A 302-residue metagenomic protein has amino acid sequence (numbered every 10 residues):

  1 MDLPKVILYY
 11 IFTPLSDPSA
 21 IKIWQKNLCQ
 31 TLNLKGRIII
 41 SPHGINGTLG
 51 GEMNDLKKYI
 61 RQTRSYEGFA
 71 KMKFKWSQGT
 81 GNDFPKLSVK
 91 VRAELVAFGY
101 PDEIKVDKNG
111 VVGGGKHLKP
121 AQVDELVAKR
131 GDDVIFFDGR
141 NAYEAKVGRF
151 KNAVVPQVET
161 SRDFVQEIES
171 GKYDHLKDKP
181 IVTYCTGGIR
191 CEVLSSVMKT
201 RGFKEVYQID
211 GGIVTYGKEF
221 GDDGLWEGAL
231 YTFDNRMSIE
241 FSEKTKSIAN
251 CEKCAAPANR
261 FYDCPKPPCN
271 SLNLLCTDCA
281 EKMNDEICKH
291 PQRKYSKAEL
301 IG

Functional and structural regions predicted by a protein language model:
D2-G114, D124, D132-V134, N141-I181 (+1 more regions): Rhodanese-like catalytic fold shared by cysteine-dependent sulfurtransferases and DSP/PTP-type phosphatases
H117, A121: Conserved active-site carboxylates
K129: Glycine-rich phosphate/diphosphate-binding loops that line cofactor/substrate pockets in enzymes
